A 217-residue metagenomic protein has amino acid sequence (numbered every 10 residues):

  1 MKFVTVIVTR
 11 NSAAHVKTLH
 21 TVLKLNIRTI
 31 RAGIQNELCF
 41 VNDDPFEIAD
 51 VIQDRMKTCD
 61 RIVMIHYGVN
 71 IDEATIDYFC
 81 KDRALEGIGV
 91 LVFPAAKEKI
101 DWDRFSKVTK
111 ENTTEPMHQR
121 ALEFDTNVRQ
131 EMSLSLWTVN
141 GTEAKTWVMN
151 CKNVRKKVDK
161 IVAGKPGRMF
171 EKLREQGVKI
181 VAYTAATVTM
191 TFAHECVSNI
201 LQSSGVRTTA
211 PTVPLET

Functional and structural regions predicted by a protein language model:
M1-I48, L215-T217: N-proximal low-complexity "stem/linker" segments adjacent to membrane-targeting elements
T9-N11, T18, G141-T217: C-terminal catalytic/acceptor-binding lobe
R10-S12, V69-N70, E98: Residue-level marker for beta-strand->alpha-helix junctions and adjacent short loops that shape enzyme
N42-M56, A74, Y78: Glycine-rich, basic loop-to-helix element that forms the pyrophosphate-binding segment of sugar-nucleotide handling
C59-D60, L85-I88, V178: Short, high-confidence coil segments that cap the C-terminus of an alpha-helix and link into the following beta-strand
C59-D72, I76-F79: Short beta-strand-to-loop acidic/aromatic patch adjacent to the donor-nucleotide binding site
M64, V90-V92, I180-T184: A structural signal for short, well-ordered beta-strand segments and their strand-loop junctions that often border
D72-G164: Conserved catalytic core of nucleotide-sugar-dependent glycosyltransferases
